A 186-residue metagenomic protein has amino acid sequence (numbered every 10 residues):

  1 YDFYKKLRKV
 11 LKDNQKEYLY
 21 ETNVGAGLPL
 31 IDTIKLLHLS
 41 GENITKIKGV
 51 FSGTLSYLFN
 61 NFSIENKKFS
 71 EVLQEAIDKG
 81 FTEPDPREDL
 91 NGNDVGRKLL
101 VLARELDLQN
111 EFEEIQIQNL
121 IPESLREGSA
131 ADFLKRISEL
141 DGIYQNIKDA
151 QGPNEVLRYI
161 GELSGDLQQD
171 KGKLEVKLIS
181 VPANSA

Functional and structural regions predicted by a protein language model:
Y1, T22-N23, I47-G49, N61 (+1 more regions): Glycine- and other small-residue-rich loops at beta-strand/loop junctions that grip anionic moieties
Y1-L37: Rossmann-fold NAD(P)-binding glycine/threonine-rich loop
K6, E42-G49: Membrane-embedded alpha-helical segments of inner-membrane proteins
E17-Y20, N43-T45, P84-P86: A short glycine/serine-rich beta->alpha loop
L28-D32, S40-G41, S138-D141, N154-E155: Short amphipathic alpha-helical surface micro-motifs
L30-I44, L55-F62, N66-S70, R97-F112: Oxidoreductase and adenylate-handling cofactor-binding alpha/beta cores
V50, T54: Alpha-helical scaffolding flanking metal-ion-dependent phosphate/phosphodiester catalytic sites
F62, V72-A186: Substrate-binding/catalytic subdomain of NAD(P)-dependent oxidoreductase enzymes
